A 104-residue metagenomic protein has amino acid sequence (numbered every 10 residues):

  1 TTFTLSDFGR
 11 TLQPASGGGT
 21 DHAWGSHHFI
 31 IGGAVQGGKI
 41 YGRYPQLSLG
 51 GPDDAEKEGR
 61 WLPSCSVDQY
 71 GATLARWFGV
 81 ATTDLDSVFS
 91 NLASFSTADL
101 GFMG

Functional and structural regions predicted by a protein language model:
T1-G104: Feature marks hydrolase-like catalytic cores characterized by long aromatic- and Gly/Pro-rich stretches
